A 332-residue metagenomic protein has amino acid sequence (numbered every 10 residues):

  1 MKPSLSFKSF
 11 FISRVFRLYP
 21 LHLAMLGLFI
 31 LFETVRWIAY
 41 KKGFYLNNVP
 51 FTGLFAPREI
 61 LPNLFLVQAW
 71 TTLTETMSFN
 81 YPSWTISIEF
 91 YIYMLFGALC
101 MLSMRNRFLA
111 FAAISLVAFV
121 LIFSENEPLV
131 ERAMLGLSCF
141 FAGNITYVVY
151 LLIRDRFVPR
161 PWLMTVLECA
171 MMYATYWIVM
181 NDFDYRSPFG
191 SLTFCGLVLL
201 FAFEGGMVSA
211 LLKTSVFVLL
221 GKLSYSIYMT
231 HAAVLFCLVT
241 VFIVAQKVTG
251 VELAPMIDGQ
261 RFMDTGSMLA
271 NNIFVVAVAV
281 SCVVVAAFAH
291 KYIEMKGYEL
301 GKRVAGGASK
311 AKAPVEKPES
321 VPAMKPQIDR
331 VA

Functional and structural regions predicted by a protein language model:
M1-S9, T71-T74, L99-R107, I114 (+2 more regions): Alpha-helical transmembrane segments in multi-pass integral membrane proteins
F11-I12, F16-L28, F32, S87 (+5 more regions): Hydrophobic alpha-helical transmembrane segments of multipass integral membrane proteins, especially permease/channel
F11-Y19, I60, F65, T85-I86 (+3 more regions): Hydrophobic transmembrane-helix microenvironments that flank and shape a buried ionizable site
L18, L64-F123, V285, A289-H290: Hydrophobic alpha-helical segments with transmembrane-like composition
L18-I88, L192-A202: Membrane-interface helix-loop-helix regions
P20-L26, F108, A112-P128, G136 (+2 more regions): Hydrophobic alpha-helical transmembrane segments of integral membrane proteins
R303-A332: Short, intrinsically disordered terminal tails adjacent to the first/last structured region
